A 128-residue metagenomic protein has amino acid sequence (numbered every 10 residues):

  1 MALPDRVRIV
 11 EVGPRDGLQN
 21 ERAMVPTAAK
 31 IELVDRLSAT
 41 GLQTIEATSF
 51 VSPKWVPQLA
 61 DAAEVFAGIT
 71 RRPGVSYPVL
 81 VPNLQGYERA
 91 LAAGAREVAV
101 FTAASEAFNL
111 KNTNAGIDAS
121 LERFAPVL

Functional and structural regions predicted by a protein language model:
A2-E11, K30-T48, K54-A60: N-terminal glycine-rich anion-binding loops that anchor highly charged ligand groups
D5-V7, G41-Q43, R71-Y77, G94-R96: Short, well-ordered coil/turn segments that N-cap beta-strands
V10-I31, G74-L84, F108-D118: Active-site mouth loops of central-metabolism enzymes
V10-V12, R96-A104: Non-cysteine beta-strand/loop elements that form the S-adenosyl-L-methionine
G17, L37, A90, V98: Conserved, mostly hydrophobic/aromatic
Q43-G68, F101-G116: Glycine-rich, proline-tolerant flexible connector loops at the mouths of alpha/beta enzymes
W55-L80, D118-L128: Alpha-helix-loop-beta-strand connector modules within alpha/beta enzyme cores
P82-G94: Catalytic cores of alpha/beta
